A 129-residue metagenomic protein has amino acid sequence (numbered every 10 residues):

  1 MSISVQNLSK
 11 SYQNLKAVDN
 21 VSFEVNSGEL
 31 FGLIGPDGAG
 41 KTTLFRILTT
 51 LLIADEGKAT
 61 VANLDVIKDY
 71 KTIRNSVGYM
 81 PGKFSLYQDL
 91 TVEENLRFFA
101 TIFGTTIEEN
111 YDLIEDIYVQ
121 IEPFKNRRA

Functional and structural regions predicted by a protein language model:
I3, K10-A129: ABC transporter nucleotide-binding domains
